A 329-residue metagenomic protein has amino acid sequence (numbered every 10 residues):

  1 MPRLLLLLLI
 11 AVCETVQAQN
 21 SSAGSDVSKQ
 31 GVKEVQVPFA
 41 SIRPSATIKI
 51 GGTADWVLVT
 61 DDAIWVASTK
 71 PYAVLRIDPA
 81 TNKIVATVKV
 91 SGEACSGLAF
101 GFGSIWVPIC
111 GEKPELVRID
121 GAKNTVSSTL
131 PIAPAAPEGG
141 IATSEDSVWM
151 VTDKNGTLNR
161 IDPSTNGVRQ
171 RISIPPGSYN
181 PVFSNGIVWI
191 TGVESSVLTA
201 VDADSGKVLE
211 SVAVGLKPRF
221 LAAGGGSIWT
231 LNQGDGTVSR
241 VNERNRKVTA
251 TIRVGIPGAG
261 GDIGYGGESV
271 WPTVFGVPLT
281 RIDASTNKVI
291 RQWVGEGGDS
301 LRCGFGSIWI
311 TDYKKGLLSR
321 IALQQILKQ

Functional and structural regions predicted by a protein language model:
L4-V12: Sec-dependent N-terminal signal peptides
C13-Q329: Predominantly soluble domains enriched in secretory-pathway, periplasmic, or organellar proteins
